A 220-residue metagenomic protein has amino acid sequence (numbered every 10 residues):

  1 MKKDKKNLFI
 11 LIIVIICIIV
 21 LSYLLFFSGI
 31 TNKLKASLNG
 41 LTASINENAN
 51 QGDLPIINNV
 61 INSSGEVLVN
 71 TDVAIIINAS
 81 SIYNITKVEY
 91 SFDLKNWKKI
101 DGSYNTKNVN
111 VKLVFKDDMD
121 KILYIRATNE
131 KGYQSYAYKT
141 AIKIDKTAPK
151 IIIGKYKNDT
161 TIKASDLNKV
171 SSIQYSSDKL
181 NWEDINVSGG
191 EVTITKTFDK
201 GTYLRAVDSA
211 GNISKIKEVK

Functional and structural regions predicted by a protein language model:
M1-K2: Juxtamembrane low-complexity tails/linkers enriched in Ser/Thr-Pro and polybasic
K5-I12, C17-K220: Low-complexity, disordered linker/stalk regions enriched in Pro/Thr/Ser/Gly
